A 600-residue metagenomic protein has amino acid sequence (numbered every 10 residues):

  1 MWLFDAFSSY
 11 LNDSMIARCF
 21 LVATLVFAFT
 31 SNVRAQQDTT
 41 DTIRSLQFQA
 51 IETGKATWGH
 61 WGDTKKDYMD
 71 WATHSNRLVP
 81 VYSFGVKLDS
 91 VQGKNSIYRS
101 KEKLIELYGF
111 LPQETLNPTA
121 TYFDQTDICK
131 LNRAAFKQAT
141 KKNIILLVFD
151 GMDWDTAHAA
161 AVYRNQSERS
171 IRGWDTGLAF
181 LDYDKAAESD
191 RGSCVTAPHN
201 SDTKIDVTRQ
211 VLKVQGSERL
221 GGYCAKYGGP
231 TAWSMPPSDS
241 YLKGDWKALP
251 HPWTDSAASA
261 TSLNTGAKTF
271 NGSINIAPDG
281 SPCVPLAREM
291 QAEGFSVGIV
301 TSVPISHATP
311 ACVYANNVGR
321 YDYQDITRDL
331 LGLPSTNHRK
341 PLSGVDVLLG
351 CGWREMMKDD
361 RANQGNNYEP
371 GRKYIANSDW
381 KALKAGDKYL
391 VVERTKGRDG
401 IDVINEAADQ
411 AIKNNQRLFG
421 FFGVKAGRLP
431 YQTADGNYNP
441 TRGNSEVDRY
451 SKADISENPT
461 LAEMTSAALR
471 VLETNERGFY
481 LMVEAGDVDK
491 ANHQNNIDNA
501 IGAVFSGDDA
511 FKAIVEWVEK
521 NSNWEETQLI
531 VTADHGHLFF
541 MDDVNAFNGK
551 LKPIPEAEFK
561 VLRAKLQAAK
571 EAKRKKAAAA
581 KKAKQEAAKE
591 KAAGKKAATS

Functional and structural regions predicted by a protein language model:
M1-M15: N-terminal secretory signal peptides that target proteins for export/translocation
C19-A28: Bacterial N-terminal signal peptides
S31-A35: Sec/Tat signal peptide C-region and signal peptidase I cleavage site
D38-S90, S96-Y98, K103, G109-T121 (+5 more regions): A post-motif C-terminal structural segment
L146-F149: Hydrophobic residues in beta-strands of the RecA-like P-loop NTPase core, especially within AAA+ ATPase
A257-I274, P310, D489-A491: Short, conserved helix/loop micro-motifs enriched in His/Cys and acidic residues
I276-P282: Glycine-rich anion/phosphate-binding loops
P282, A287-R288, A292-C312: Glycine-rich phosphate/pyrophosphate-binding loops and their adjacent beta-strand/loop elements at enzyme active sites
